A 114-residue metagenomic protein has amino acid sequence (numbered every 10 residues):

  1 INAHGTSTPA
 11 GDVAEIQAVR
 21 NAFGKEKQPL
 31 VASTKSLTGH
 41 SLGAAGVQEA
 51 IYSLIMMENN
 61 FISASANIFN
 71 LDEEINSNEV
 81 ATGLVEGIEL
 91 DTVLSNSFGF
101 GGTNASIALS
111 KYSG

Functional and structural regions predicted by a protein language model:
I1-G114: Conserved "HGTGT" condensation-loop signature of ketosynthase/thiolase-family condensing enzymes that catalyze
